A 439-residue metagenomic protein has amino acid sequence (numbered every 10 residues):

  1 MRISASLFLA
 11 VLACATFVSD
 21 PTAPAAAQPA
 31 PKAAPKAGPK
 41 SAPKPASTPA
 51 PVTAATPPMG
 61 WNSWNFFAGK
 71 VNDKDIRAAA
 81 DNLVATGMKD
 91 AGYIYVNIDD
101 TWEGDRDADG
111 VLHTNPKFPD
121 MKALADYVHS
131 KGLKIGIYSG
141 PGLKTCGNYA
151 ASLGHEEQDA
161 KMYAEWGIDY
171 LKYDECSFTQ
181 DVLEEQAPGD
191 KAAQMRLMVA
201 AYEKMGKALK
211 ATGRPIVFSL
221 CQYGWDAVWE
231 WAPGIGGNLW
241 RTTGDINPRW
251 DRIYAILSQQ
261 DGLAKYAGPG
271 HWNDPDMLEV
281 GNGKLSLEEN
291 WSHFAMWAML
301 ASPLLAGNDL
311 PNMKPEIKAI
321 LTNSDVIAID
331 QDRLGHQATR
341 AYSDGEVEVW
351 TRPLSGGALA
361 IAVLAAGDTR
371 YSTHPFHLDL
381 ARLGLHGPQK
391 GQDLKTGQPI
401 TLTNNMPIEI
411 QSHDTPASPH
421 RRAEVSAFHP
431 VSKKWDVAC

Functional and structural regions predicted by a protein language model:
M1-F8: Bacterial N-terminal signal peptides that target proteins for export
T16-K32: Signal peptide processing junction and immediate N-terminal pro/mature segment of secreted/exported proteins
P35-R77, N82: N-terminal module-boundary/linker segments of secreted carbohydrate-active enzymes
P57-S63, G92-D99, K134-S139, D169-D174 (+7 more regions): Structural recognition of the beta-strand scaffold that forms the well-ordered cores of secreted hydrolase catalytic
A79-G189: Aromatic-lined carbohydrate-binding/catalytic grooves of carbohydrate-active enzymes
Q158, K210, R214-D309, D330: Glycan-recognition surfaces
W297-L300, L305-G307, S343-L385: Carbohydrate-binding surface patches
T401-C439: C-terminal beta-strand-rich structural cap/linker in extracellular carbohydrate-active enzymes
